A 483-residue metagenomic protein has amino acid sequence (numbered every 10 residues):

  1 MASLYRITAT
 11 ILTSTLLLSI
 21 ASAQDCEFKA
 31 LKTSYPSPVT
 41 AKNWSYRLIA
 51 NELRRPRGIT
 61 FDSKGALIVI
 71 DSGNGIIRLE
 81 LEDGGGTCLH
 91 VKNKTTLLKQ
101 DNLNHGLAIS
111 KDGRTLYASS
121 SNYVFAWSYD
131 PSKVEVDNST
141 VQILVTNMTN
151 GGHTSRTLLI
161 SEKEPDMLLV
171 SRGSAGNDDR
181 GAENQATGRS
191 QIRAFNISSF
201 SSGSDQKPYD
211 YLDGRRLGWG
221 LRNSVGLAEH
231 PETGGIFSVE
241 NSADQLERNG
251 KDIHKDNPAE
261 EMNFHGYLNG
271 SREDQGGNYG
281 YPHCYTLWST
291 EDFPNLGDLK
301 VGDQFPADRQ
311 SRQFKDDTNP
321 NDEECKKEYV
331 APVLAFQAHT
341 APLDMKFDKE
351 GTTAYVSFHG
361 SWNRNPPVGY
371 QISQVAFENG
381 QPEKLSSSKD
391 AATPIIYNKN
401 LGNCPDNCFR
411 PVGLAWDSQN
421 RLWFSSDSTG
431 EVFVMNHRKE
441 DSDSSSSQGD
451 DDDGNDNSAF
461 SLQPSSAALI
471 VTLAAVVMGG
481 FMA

Functional and structural regions predicted by a protein language model:
D25-V39, S174-N177, T187-L212, R222-N223 (+3 more regions): Beta-propeller domain segments
S45-N51, K92-K99, Q142-N147, L212-L217 (+2 more regions): A short beta-strand motif characteristic of beta-propeller blades
E52-G65, K99-R114, S119, M148-M167 (+3 more regions): Beta-rich, blade/repeat-based domains predominating in secreted/periplasmic proteins but also intracellular
A66-I70, T115-A118, M167-S171, G235-V239 (+3 more regions): Conserved beta-propeller blade signature
D71-G73, S119-Y123, Y129, G173-A175 (+5 more regions): Short loop/turn segments immediately following the C-termini of beta-strands
N122-E162: Asp-box/WD-like beta-propeller blade repeats and closely related beta-sheet repeat scaffolds
G413-D443: Blade-level signature of beta-propeller repeat domains, shared across WD40, Kelch, NHL, RCC1 and BNR/Asp-box propellers
S458-A483: Cleavable C-terminal sorting propeptides in eukaryotic secreted/cell-surface proteins
